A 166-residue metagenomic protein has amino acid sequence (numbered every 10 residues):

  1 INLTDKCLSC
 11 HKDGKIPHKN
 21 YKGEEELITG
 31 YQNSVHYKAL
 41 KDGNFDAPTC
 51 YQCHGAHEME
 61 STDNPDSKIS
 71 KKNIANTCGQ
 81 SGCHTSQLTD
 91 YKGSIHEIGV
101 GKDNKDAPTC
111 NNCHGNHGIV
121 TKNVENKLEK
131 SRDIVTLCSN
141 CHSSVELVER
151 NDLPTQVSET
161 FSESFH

Functional and structural regions predicted by a protein language model:
I1-H166: Short sequence/structural segments immediately N-terminal
